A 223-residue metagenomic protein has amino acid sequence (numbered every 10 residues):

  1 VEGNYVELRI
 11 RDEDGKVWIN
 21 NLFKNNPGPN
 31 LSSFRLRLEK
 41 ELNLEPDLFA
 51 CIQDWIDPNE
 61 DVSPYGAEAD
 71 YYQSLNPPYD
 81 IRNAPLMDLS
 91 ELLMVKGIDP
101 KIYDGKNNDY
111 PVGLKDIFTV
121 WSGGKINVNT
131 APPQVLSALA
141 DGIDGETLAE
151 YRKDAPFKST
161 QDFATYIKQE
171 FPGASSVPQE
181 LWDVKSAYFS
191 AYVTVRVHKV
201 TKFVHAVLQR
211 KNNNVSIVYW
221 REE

Functional and structural regions predicted by a protein language model:
V1-E223: Compositionally biased linear targeting/interaction segments
